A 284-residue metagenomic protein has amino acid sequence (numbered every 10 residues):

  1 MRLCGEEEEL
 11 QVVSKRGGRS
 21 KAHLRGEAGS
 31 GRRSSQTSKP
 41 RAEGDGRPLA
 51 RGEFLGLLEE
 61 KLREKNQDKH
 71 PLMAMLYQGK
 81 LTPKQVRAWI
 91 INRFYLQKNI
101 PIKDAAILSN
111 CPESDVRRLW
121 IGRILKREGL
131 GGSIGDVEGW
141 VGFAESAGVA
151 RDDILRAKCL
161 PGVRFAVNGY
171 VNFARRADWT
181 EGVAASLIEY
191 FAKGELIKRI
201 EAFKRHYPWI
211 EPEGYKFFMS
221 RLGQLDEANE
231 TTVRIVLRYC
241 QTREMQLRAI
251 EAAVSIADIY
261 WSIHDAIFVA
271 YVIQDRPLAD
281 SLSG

Functional and structural regions predicted by a protein language model:
V13-K39: Short Lys/Arg-rich cationic patches that frequently serve as NLS/NoLS or arginine-rich RNA/DNA-binding motifs
R41-L72: Acidic, low-complexity proline/glycine-rich segments
R51-F54, R118-F217, D258, A270-I273 (+1 more regions): Active-site-proximal alpha-helical scaffolds that flank and shape metal-associated catalytic sites
K61-Q67, L76-C111, L130-G132, E181-K198 (+1 more regions): Alpha-helical bundle segments that constitute or directly flank the non-heme di-iron/ferroxidase center
F218-E251, S255: Long amphipathic all-alpha helical oligomerization modules
R243-G284: Acidic, carboxylate-rich catalytic segments that either coordinate divalent cations
